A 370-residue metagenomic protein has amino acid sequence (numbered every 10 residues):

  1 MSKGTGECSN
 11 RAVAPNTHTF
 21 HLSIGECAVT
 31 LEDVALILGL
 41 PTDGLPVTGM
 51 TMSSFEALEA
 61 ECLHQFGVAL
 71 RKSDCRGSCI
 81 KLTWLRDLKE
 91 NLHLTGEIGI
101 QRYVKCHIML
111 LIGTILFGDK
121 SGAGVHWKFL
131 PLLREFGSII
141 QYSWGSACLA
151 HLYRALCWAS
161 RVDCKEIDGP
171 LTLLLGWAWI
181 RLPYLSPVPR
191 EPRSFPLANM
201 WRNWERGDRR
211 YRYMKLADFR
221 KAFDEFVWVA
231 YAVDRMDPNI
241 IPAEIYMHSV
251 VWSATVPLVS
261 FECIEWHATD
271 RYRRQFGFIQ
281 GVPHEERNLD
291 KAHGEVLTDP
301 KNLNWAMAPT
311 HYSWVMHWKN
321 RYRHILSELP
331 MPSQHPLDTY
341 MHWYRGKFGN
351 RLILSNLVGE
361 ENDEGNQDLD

Functional and structural regions predicted by a protein language model:
M1-D370: Structural stabilizers in ordered domains
